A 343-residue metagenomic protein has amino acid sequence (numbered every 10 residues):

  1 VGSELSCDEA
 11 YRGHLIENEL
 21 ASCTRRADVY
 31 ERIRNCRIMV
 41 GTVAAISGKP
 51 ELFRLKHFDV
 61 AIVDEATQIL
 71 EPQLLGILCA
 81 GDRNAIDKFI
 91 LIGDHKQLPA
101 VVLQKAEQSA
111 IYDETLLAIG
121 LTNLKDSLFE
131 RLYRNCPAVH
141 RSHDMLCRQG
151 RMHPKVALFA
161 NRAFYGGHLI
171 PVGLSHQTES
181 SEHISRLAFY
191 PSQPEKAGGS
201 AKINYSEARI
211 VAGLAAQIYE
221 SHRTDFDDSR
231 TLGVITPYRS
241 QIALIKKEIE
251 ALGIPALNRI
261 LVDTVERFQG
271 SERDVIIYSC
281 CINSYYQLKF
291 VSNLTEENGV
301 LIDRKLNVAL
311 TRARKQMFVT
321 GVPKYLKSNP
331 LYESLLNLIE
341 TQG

Functional and structural regions predicted by a protein language model:
V1-D59, Q73: Conserved helicase NTPase catalytic core signature
Y30, A44-I46, E51-G343: Conserved helicase motor core of SF1/SF2 NTP-dependent helicases
